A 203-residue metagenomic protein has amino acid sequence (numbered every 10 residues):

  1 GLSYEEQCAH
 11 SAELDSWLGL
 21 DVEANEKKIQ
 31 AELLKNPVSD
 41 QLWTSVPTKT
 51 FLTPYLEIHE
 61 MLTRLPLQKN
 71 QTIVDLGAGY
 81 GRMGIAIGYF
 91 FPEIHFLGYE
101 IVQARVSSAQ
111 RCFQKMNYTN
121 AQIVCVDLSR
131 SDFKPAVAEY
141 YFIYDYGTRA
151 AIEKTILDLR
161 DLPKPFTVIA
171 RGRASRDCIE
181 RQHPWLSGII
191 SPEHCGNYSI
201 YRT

Functional and structural regions predicted by a protein language model:
G1-L67: S-adenosyl-L-methionine
N70-G79: Conserved class I S-adenosyl-L-methionine
G81-I85: Glycine-rich SAM-binding Motif I of class I
I94-L97: Short beta-strand element of Class I
V102: Conserved SAM/SAH-binding beta-strand->alpha-helix loop
A109-Q110: Conserved SAM-binding loop
Y118-D127: Conserved SAM-binding strand-loop segment of SAM-dependent methyltransferases
R149-T203: C-terminal substrate-binding/active-site "lid" region of AdoMet-derived donor-dependent transferases
